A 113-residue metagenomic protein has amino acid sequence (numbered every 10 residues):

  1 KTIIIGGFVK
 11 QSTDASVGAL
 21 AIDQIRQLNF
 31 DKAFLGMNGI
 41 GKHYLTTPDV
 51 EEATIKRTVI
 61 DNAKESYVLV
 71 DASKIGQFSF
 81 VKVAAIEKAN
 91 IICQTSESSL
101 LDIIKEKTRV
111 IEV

Functional and structural regions predicted by a protein language model:
K1-V113: Conserved phosphate- and dinucleotide-binding cores of soluble alpha/beta proteins, encompassing both enzyme active
